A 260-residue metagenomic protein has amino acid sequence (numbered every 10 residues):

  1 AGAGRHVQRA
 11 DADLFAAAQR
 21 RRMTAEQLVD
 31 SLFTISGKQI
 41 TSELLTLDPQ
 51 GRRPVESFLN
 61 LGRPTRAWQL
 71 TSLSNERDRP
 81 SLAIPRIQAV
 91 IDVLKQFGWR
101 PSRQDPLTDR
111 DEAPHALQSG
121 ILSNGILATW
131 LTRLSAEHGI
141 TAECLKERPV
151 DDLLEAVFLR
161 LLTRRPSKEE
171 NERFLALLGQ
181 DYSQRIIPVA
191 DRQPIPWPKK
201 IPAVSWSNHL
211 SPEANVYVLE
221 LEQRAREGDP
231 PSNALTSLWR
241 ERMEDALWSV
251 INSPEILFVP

Functional and structural regions predicted by a protein language model:
G2-R165, S205, S211-P260: An acidic, gly/pro-interrupted, aromatic-rich
E43-R52, E169-E213: Internal, charge-rich low-complexity segments
